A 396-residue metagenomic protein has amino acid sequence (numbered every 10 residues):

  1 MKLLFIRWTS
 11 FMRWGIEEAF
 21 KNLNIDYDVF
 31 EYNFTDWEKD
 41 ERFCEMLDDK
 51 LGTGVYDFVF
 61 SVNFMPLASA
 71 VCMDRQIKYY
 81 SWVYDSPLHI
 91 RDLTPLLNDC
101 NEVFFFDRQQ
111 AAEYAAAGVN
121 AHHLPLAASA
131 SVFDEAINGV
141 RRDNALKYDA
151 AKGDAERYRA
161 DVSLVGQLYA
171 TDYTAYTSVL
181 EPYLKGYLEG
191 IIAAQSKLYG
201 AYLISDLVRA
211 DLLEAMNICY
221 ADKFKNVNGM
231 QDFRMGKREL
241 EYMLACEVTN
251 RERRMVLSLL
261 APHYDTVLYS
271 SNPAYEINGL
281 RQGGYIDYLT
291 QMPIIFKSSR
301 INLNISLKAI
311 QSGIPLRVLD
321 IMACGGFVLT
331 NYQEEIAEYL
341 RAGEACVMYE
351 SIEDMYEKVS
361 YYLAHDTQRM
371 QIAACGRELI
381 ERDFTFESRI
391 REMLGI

Functional and structural regions predicted by a protein language model:
M1-Q76, R238-Y242, T266-L268, F386 (+1 more regions): N-terminal pre-catalytic "stem/leader" segment of glycosyltransferase-like enzymes
K2-M12, V119-I310, Q333-I336: Nucleotide-sugar donor-binding catalytic core of glycosyltransferases
L4-R7, F11-W14, E18-L23, D28-T35 (+5 more regions): Catalytic binding pocket for nucleotide-activated donors in carbohydrate/polymer assembly enzymes
G15-A19, L67-R75, R91-P95, A136 (+2 more regions): A short acidic, amphipathic alpha-helical/loop segment
M46, A68, R91-D92, T290-Q291 (+1 more regions): Short acidic active-site motifs
N63-F64, V83-S86, R108, L126-A128 (+2 more regions): Histidine-centered beta-alpha loop that forms part of the nucleotide-sugar donor binding/catalytic region in diverse
C72-D74, P95-N98, A155-R157, A261: Short, conserved loop/helix-junction motifs that constitute active-site signature segments in enzyme catalytic cores
C72-P87, E102-F105, L126, S163: Active-site proximal beta-strand in glycosyltransferases
